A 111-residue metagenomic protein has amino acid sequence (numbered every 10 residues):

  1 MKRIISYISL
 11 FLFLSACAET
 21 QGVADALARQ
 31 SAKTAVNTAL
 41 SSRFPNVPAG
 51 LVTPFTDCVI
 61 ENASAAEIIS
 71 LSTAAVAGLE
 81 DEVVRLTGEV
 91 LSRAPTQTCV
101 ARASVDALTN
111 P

Functional and structural regions predicted by a protein language model:
K2-L10: Sec-dependent signal peptide recognition, specifically the positively charged N-region followed immediately by
S9, S31-A32: Hydrophobic, lipid-facing residues on alpha-helical transmembrane segments of integral membrane proteins
F13-A16: C-terminal motif of bacterial Sec signal peptides marking the signal peptidase cleavage site
A18-Q21: Bacterial signal peptide processing site
K33-L71: Post-signal-peptide N-terminal segment of Sec-exported extracytoplasmic proteins
F55-P111: Compact alpha-helical subdomains of small soluble proteins
